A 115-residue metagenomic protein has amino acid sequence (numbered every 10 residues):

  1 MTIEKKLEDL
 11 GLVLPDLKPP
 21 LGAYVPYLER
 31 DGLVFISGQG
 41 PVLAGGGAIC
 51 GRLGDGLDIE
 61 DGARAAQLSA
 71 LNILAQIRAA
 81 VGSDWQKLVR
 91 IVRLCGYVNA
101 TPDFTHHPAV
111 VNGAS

Functional and structural regions predicted by a protein language model:
M1-S115: Short, polar/acidic, helix-capping and beta-turn segments at strand->helix junctions that line the mouths
